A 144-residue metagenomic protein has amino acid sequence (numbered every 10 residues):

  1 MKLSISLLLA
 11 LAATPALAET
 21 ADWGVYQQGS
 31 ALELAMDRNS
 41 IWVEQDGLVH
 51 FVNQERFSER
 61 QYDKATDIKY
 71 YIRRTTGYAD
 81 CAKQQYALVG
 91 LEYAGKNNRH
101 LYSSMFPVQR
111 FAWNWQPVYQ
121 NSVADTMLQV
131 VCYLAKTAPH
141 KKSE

Functional and structural regions predicted by a protein language model:
M1-L8: Sec-dependent signal peptide recognition, specifically the positively charged N-region followed immediately by
A13-P15: N-terminal signal peptide c-region/cleavage motif recognized by signal peptidases
A18-E144: N-terminal secretory-pathway/extracellular module detecting exported/lumenal segments and adjacent signal-anchor/first
